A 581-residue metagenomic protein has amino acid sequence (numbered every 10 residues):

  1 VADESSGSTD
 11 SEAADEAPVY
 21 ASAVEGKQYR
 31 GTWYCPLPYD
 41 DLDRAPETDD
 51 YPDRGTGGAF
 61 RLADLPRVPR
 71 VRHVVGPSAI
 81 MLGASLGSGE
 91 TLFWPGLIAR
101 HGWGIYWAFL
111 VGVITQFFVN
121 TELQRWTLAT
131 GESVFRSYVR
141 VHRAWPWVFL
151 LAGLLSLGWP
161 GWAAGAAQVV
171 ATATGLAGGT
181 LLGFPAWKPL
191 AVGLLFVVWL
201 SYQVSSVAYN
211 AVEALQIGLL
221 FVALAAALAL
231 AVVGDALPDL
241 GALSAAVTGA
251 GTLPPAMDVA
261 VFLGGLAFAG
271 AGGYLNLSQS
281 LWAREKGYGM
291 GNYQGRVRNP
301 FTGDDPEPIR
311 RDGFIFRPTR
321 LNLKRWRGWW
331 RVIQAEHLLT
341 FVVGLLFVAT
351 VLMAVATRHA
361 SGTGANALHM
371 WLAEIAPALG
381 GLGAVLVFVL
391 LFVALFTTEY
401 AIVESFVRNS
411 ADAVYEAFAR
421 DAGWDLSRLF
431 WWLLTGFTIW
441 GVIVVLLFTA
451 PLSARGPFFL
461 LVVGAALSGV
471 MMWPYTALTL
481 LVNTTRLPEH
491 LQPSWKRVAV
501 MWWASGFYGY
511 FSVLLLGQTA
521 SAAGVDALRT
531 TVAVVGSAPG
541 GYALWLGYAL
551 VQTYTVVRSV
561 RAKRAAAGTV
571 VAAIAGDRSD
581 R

Functional and structural regions predicted by a protein language model:
A2-E4, D10-T91, Y293, P300-G313 (+2 more regions): Membrane-interface "cap" regions at the ends of multi-pass membrane proteins
R54-A59, W94-I98, N120-W145, Q168-G179 (+5 more regions): Flexible loop linkers connecting adjacent transmembrane helices in multi-pass alpha-helical membrane transporters
P69, G96-T121, R136-P146, P189-L190 (+2 more regions): Extracellular loop-to-transmembrane helix junctions
M81, A108-S137, V148-A163, T398-A401 (+1 more regions): Juxtamembrane transmembrane-helix boundary signature
A129, W145-L182, A191-V192, L395-Y415 (+1 more regions): Hydrophobic transmembrane alpha-helices that form the core helical bundles of multi-pass secondary transporters
F184-L194, L382, V414-A450, A499-S505: Loop-to-transmembrane helix boundary motifs in multi-pass membrane proteins
A211-G218, G423-W432, L460-P539, K563-A575: C-terminal membrane-solvent junction of multi-pass transporters and transport-like membrane proteins
F221-M257, F262-G265, A269-L281, Y475-E489 (+2 more regions): Hydrophobic alpha-helical segments and their helix-loop junctions in multi-pass secondary transporters
